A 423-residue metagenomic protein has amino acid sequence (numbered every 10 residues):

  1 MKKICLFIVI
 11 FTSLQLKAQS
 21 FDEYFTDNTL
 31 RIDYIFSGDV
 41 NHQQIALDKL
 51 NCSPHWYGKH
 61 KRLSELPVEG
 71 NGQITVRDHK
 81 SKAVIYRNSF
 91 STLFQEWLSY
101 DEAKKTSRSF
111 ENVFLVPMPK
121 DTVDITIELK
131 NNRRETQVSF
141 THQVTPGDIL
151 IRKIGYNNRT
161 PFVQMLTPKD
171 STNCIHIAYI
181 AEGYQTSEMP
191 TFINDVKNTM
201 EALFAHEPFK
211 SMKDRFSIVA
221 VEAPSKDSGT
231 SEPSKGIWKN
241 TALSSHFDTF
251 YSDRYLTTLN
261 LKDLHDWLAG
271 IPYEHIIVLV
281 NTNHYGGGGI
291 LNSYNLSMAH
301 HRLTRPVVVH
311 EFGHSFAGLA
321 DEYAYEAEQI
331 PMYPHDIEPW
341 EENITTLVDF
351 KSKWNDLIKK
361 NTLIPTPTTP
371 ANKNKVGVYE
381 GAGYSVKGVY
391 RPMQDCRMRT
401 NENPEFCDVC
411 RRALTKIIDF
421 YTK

Functional and structural regions predicted by a protein language model:
M1-D22: Bacterial Sec-dependent N-terminal signal peptides
S20-F36, V40-Q43, Y323-K423: Replace "(M1/M4/M9/M12/WLM)" with "(e.g., M1/M4/M8/M9/M12/M26/WLM)" and add "not limited to" to clarify scope
T26-L150: Beta-strand-enriched, solvent-exposed domains that form extended recognition/catalytic surfaces
I151-E207, A220-T230: Fold-level signature of zinc-dependent metallopeptidase catalytic domains
G183-T186, P224-S228, T282-G286, R302-T304 (+2 more regions): Solvent-exposed loop/turn segments at secondary-structure junctions within structured extracellular/periplasmic domains
M189-F192, G287-E311: Short pre-active-site segment immediately N-terminal to the catalytic Zn-binding motif
R215-L291: Active-site-proximal segments of metallohydrolase catalytic domains
F312-E328: Catalytic Zn2+-binding segment of zinc metalloproteases
